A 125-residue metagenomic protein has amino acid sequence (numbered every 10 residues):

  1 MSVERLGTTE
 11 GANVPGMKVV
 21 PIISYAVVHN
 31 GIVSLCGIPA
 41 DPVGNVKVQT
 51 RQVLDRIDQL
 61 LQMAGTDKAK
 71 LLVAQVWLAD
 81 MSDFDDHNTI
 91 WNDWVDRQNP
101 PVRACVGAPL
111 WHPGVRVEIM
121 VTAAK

Functional and structural regions predicted by a protein language model:
M1-L72, L78-K125: N-terminal presequence-like segments and the immediate start of the first folded domain
